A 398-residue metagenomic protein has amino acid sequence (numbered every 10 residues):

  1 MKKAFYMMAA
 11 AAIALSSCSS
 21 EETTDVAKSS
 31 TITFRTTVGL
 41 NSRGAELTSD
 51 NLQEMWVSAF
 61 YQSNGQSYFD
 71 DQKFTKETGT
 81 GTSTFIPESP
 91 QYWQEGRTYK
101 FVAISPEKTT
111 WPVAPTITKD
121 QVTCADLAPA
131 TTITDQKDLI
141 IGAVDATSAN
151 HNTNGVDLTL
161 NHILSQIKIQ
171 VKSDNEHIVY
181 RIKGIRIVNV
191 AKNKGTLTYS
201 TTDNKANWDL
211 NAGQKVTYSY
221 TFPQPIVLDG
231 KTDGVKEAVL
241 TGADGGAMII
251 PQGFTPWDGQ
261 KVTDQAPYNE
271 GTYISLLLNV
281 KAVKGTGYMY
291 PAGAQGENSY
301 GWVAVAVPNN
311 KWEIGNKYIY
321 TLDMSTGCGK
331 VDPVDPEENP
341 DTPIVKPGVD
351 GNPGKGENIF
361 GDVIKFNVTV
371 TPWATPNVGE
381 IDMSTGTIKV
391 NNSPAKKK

Functional and structural regions predicted by a protein language model:
K2-K398: Sec-type signal peptide cleavage vicinity
